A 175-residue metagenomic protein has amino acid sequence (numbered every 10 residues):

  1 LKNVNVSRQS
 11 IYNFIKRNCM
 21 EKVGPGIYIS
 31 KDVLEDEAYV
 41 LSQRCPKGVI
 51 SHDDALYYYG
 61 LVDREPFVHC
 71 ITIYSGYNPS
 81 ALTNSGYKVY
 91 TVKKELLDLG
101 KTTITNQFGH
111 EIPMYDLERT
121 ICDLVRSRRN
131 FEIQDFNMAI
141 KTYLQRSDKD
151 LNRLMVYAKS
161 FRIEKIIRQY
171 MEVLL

Functional and structural regions predicted by a protein language model:
L1-K2, A55: A short acidic, leucine-rich amphipathic alpha-helix
N3-K16: Short amphipathic alpha-helical interaction segments
I15, V23, I27-L175: Nucleic-acid-binding surface
